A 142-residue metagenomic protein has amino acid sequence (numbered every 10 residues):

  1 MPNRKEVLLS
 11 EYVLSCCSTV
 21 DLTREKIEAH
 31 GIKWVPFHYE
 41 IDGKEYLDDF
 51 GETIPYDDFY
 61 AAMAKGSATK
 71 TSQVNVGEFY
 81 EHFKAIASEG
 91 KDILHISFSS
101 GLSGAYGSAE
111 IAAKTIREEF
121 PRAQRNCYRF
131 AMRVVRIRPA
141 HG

Functional and structural regions predicted by a protein language model:
M1-L8: Short, Lys/Arg-enriched N-terminal segments with co-localized hydrophobic residues within the first ~10-30 amino acids
L8-S10, E89: Residue-level preference for short coil/turn positions at secondary-structure junctions
S10, A29-I32, F120-R125: A short helix-to-beta-strand connector/capping loop
V13-E78: N-terminal glycine-rich anion-binding loop in soluble enzyme alpha/beta folds
D21-L22, L102-G104: Short, active-site-adjacent cap segments at secondary-structure transitions
T53-Y60, F83, S88, T115: A short glycine/small-residue-enriched secondary-structure motif
N75-I86, I111-A113: Short, charged beta->alpha transition segments
E89, L94, F98, G104-G142: Active-site histidine-anchored catalytic micro-motif
